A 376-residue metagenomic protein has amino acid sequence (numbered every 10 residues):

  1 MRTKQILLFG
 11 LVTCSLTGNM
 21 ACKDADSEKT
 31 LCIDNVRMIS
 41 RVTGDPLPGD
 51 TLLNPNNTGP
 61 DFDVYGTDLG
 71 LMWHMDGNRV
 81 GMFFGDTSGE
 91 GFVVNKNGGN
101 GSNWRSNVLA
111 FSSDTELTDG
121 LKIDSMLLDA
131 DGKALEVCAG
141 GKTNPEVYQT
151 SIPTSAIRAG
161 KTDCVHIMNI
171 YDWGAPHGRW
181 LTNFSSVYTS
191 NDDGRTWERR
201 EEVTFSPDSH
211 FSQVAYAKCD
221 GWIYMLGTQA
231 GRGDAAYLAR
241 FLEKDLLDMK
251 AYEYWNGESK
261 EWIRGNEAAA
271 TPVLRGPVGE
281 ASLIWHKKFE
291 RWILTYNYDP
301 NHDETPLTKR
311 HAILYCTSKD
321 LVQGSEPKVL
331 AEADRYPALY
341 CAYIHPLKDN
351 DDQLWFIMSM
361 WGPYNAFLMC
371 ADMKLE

Functional and structural regions predicted by a protein language model:
M1-S27: Bacterial Sec-dependent N-terminal signal peptides
D26-G160, V165-M168: N-terminal regions that are enriched for targeting/export leaders and immediately downstream pro/stem segments
K29-T58, D129, K133-T143, D192-S206 (+2 more regions): Blade-edge beta-strand/turn elements of extracellular beta-propeller and related beta-sheet repeat scaffolds
G70-V93, V147, S151-G178, Q213-F241 (+5 more regions): Hydrophobic core segments of beta-strands in well-ordered, beta-rich domains
K96-L117, R179-D193, Y237-K244, T308-D320 (+1 more regions): Beta-propeller blade signature
T154, P207-A215, V278-A281, A338-Y343: Repeated scaffold domains used in trafficking and secretory/extracellular systems, primarily beta-propellers
A175-N191, R195-S212: Short N-terminal edge-element motif at the start of the domain
G324-K348: Conserved blade-ending motifs and adjacent loop-strand segments that build the rim/top face of beta-propeller domains
